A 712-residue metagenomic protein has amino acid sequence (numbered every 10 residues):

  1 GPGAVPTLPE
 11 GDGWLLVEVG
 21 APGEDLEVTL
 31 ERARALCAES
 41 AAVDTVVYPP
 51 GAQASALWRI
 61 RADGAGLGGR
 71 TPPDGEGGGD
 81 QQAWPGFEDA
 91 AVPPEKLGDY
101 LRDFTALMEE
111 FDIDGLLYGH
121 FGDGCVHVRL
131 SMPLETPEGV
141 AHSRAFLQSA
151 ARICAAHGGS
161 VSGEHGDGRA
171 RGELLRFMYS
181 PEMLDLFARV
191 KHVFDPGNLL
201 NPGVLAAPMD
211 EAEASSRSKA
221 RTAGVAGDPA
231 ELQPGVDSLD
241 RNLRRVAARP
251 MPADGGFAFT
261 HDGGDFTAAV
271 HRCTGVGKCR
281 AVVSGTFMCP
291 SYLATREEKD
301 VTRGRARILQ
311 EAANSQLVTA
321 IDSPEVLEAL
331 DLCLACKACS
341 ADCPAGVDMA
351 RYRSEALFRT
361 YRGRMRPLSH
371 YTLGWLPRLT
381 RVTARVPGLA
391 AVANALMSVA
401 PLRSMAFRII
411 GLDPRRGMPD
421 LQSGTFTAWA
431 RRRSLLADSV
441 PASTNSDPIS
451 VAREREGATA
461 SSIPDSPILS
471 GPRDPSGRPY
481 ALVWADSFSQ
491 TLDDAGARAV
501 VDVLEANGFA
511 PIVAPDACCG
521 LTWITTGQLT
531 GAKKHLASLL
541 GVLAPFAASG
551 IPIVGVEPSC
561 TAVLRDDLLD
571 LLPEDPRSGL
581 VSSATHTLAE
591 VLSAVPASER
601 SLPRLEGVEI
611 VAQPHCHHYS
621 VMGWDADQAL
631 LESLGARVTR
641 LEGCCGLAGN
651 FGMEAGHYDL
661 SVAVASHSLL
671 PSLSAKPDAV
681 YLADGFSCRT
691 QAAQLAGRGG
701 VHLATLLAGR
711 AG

Functional and structural regions predicted by a protein language model:
G1-G119, G124-G163, R169, E173-R241 (+3 more regions): Noncatalytic alpha-helical scaffold of FAD-dependent oxidoreductases
V17, P93, H120, V128-L130 (+12 more regions): Conserved structural-core and active-site-/substrate-pathway-adjacent residues in large, well-folded domains of enzymes
A38, T45-P49, S55-Q82, E88-L117 (+5 more regions): Non-catalytic terminal/interface segments that mediate subunit docking, oligomerization, and allosteric communication
P85, L134-G139, R169-M178, A253-H261 (+10 more regions): Short beta-alpha connecting loops at secondary-structure transitions that line or flank enzyme active sites
R176-S180, R189, V193, D331-P367: Repeat-solenoid scaffold signature
D195, P202, A350-G712: Iron-sulfur cluster-binding electron-transfer modules in prokaryotic oxidoreductases
P202-V204, R272-E311, A338-F358, G685-S687 (+1 more regions): Iron-sulfur cluster-binding cysteine motifs and their immediate structural context in ferredoxin-like electron-transfer
T319-L334: A cross-family structural signal marking well-folded subdomains
